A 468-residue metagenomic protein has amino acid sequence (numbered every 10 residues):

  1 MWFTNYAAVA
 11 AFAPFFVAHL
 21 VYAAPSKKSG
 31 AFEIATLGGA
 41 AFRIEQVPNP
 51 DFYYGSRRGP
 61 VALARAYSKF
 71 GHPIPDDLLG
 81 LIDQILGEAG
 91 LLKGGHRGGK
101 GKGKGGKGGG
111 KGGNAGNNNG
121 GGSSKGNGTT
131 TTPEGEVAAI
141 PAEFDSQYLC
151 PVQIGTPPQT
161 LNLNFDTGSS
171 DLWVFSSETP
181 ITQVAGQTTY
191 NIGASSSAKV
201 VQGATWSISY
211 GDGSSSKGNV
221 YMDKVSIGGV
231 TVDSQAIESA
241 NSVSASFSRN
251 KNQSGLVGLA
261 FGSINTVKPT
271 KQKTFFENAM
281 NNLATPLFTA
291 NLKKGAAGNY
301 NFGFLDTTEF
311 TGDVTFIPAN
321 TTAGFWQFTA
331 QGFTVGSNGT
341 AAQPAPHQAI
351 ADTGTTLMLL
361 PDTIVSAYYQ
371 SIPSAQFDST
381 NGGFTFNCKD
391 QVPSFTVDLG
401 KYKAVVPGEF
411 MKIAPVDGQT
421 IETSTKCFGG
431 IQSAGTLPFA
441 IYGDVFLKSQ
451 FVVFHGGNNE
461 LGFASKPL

Functional and structural regions predicted by a protein language model:
W2-L161, I317: Disordered propeptide/prodomain
G128-V137, A142-N241, T396, K401: Signature of the N-terminal lobe/flap region of pepsin-like aspartyl proteases
E143-Q147, I154-P158, F165-T167, G218-V220 (+6 more regions): Short, surface-exposed loop/turn motifs at beta-strand boundaries within globular domains
Y148-A194, V225, L256-A260, F302 (+3 more regions): Aspartyl protease active-site motif detector
D233-D313, K412-L468: Glycine-rich flap/beta-hairpin and adjacent strands of clan AA aspartyl proteases
N299-P346, G418-I421: Flexible, small-/acidic-enriched active-site or ligand-binding loops
N381-V406, M411: Extended C-terminal subregions enriched in glycine
